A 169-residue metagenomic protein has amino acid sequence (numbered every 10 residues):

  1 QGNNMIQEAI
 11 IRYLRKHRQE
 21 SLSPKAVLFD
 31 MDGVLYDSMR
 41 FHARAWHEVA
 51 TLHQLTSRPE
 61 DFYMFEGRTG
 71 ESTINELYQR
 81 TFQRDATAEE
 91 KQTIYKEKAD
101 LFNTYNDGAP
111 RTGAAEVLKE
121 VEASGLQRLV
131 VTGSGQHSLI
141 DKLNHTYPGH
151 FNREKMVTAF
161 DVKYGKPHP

Functional and structural regions predicted by a protein language model:
Q1-N4: Short, Lys/Arg-enriched N-terminal segments with co-localized hydrophobic residues within the first ~10-30 amino acids
I6-Y63: Active-site neighborhood of HAD-like aspartate-dependent phosphohydrolases
K16-R18, S23, N103-V130, H137: Short, acidic loop-to-helix structural element flanking the phosphoryl-transfer center in phosphate-processing enzymes
V34, T132-S134: Conserved phosphate-coupling serine/threonine residues in phosphotransfer and NTP-handling enzymes
V49-A50, T69-A86, K142: Helix-loop "lid/cap" segments that line or gate small-molecule binding pockets
L52-L55, F82-A86, Y147-N152: Short helix-capping segments at alpha-helix termini
Y78-E116, S124: Metal-dependent phosphoesterase signature
G135-P169: Substrate-recognition "cap/lid" segment bordering the active-site pocket of phosphatases
